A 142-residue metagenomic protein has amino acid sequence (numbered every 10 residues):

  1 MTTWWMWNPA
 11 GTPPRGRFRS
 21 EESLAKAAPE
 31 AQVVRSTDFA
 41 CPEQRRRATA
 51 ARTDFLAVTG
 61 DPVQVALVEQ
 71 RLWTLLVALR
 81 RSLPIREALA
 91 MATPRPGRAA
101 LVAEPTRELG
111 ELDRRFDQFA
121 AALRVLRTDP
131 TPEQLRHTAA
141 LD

Functional and structural regions predicted by a protein language model:
M1-R15: Alpha-helical transmembrane anchor segments and their immediate juxtamembrane flanks, especially terminal single-pass
T2-W4, Q70, E133, A140: Intrinsically disordered regions, especially transient/low-confidence alpha-helical propensity segments and coil-helix
G11-A92: Membrane-proximal, non-transmembrane interface segments of integral membrane proteins
R95-D142: Soluble C-terminal extramembrane regulatory/interaction domains of multi-pass membrane proteins
